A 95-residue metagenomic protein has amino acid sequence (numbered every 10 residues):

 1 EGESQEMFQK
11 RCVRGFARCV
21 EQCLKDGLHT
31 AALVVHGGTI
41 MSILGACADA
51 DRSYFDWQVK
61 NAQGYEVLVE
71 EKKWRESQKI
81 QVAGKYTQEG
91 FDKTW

Functional and structural regions predicted by a protein language model:
E1-R14, Q78, W95: Phosphate-handling substructures
E3, R11, V35-G38, V59: Short beta->alpha linker loops
Q5, I40-M41, A48: Short, flexible micro-motifs
R14-Q22: A generic secondary-structure signal
G15, T39-I40: Alpha-helix capping/helix-boundary segments
E21, K25-H29, G45-W95: Acidic, low-complexity terminal tails and accessory targeting/binding regions of phosphate-metabolizing enzymes
G27-G37: Generic beta-sheet signal
